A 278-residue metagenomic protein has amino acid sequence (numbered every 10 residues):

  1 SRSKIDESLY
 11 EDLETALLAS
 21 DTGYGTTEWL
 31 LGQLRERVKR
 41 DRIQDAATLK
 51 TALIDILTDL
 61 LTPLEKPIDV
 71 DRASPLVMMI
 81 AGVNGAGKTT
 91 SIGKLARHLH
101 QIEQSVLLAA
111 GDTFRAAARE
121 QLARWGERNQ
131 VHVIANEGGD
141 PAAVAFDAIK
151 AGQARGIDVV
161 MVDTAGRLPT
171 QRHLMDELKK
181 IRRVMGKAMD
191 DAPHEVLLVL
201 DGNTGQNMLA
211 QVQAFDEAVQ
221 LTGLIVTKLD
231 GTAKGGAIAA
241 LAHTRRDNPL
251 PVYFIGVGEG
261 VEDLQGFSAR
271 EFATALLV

Functional and structural regions predicted by a protein language model:
S1-G111, A118-G138, A142-V162: Primarily NTPase-proximal linker/entry elements flanking Walker-type ATP/GTP-binding cores
S20, M79-G82, L108, A135 (+6 more regions): Generic detector of intrinsically disordered, low-complexity, polar/charged segments
R119-Q121, D140-R155, P169-V278: Conserved catalytic-core segment of NTP-binding enzymes
A165-R167: Short glycine-rich anion-binding loops that position phosphate/pyrophosphate groups of nucleotides and phosphorylated
